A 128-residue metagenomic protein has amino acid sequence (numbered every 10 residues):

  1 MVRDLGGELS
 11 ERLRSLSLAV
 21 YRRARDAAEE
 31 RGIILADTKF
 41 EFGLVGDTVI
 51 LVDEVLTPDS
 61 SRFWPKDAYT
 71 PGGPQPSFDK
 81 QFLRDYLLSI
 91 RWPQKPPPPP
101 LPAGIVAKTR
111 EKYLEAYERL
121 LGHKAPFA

Functional and structural regions predicted by a protein language model:
M1-I34, S60-A128: ATP-dependent phospho-/nucleotidyl transfer catalytic cores
L35-V55: Conserved metal-phosphate-binding beta-hairpin within the catalytic cores of diverse ATP-dependent phosphoryl-transfer
